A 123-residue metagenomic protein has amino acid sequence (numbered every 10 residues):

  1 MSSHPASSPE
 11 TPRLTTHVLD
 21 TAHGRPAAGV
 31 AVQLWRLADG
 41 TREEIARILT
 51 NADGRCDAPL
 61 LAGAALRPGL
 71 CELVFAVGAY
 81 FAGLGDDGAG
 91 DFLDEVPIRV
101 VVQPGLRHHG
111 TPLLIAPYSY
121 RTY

Functional and structural regions predicted by a protein language model:
M1-A27, R36, Y120: Beta-strand-rich domain onsets/edges
S2-P5, P68-Y123: Feature of secretome-associated and extracellular-like proteins
R13, G29-A31, L70: Exposed beta-strand and adjacent loop surfaces of beta-rich binding modules that mediate intermolecular recognition
A22, V30, A46-I48, L60: Short hydrophobic alpha-helix segments
A31-A46: Short amphipathic beta-strand segments in non-cytosolic proteins
L34-W35, A52, A64-A65: A short acidic/small-residue loop/turn micro-motif
L49-D53, V101-P104: Short proline/glycine- and polar residue-rich coil/turn motifs
T50-A62, L73: Glycine-centered loop-to-beta-strand initiation motif
